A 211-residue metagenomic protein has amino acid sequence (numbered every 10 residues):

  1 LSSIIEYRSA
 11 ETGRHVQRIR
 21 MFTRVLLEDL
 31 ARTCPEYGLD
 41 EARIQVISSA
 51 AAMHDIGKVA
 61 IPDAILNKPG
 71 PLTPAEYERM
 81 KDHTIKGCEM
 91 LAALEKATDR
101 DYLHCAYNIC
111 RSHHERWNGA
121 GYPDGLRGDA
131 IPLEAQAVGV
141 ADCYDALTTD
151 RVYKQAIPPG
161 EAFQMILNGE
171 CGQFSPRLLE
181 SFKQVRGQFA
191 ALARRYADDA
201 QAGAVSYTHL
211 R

Functional and structural regions predicted by a protein language model:
E6-L210: Metal-dependent catalytic cores of enzymes that make or break cyclic nucleotides and related phosphoester linkages
